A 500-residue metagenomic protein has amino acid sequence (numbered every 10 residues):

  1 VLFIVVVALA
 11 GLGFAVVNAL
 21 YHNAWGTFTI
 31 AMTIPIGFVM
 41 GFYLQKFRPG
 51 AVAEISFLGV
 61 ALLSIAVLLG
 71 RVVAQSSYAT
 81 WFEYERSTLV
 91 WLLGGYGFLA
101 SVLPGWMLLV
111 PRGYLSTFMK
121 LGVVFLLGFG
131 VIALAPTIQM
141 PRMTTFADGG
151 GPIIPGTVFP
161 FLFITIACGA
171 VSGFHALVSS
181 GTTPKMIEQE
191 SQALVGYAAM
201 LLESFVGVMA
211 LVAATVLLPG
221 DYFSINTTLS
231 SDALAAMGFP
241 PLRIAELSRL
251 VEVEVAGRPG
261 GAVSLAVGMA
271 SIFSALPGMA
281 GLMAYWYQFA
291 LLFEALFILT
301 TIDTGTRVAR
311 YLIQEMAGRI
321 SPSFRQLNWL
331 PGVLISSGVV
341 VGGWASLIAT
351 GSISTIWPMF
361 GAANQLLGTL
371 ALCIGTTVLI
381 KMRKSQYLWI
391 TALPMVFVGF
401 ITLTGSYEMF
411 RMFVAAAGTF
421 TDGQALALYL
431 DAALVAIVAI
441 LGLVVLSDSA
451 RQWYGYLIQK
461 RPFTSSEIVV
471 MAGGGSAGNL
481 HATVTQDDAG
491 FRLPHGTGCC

Functional and structural regions predicted by a protein language model:
V1-Q45, I55-T80, G257-F273, Q288-L291 (+1 more regions): Hydrophobic transmembrane alpha-helices that form the core helical bundles of multi-pass secondary transporters
L2-I4, A198-F205, M279-A290, A295 (+3 more regions): Loop-to-transmembrane helix boundary motifs in multi-pass membrane proteins
V5-L9, A61-A66, T117-I138, S191-Y222 (+4 more regions): Selective recognition of specific alpha-helical transmembrane segments in multi-pass small-molecule
G11-A24, P35-E54, L68-T80, G95-L115 (+4 more regions): Membrane-water interface regions at transmembrane-helix termini and the short interhelical loops of multi-pass membrane
T27-F28, M40-L62, E85-R86, L115-S116 (+3 more regions): C-terminal membrane-solvent junction of multi-pass transporters and transport-like membrane proteins
G41-K46, A61-W91, L99-S101, L121-A147 (+3 more regions): Hydrophobic alpha-helical segments and their helix-loop junctions in multi-pass secondary transporters
E83-L103, F129-P136, D148-E188, V195-A198 (+4 more regions): Hydrophobic, membrane-embedded alpha-helices of multi-pass small-molecule transporters
V131-F146, L201-V267, T304: Extracellular/periplasmic helix-exit of transmembrane alpha-helices
